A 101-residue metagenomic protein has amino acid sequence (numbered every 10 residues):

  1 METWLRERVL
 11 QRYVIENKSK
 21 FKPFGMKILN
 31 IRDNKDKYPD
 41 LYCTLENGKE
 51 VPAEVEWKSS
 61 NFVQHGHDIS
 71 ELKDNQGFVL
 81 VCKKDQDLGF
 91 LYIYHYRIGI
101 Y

Functional and structural regions predicted by a protein language model:
M1-N34, T44-N47: Acidic-basic catalytic patches of nuclease active cores, encompassing PD-(D/E)XK and other metal-cofactor nuclease
N30-R32, D40, H65-I69: Catalytic micro-motifs at enzyme active sites that drive phosphoryl/nucleotidyl and oxygen chemistry
K35-L45, P52-E54: Short acidic loop-to-beta-strand element that houses the catalytic metal-binding Asp/Glu of nuclease active sites
E50-Y96: Catalytic cores of nucleic-acid endonucleases
G99-Y101: Aromatic/acidic, Gly/Pro-rich catalytic loop(s) in extracytoplasmic/lumenal soluble domains of multi-pass membrane
